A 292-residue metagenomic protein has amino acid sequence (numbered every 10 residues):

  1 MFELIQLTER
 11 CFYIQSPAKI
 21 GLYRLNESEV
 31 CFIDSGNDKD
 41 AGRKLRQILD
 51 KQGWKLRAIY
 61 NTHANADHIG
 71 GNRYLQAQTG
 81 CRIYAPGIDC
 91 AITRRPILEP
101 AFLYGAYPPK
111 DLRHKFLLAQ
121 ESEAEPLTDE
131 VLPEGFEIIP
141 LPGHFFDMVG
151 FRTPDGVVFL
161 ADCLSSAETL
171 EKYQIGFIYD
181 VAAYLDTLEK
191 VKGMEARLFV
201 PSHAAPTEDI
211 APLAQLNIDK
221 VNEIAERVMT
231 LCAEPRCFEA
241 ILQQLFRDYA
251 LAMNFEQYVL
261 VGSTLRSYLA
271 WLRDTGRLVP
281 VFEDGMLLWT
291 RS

Functional and structural regions predicted by a protein language model:
F2-Q52, G150-A161: Conserved beta-strand hairpin/beta-sheet module of binuclear metal-dependent hydrolase folds, prominently
R10, Y23, D34, L49 (+9 more regions): Divalent metal-coordination and catalytic microenvironments
F12, Y60, Y84, E125-L127 (+3 more regions): Hydrophobic/aromatic beta-strand patches that form the interior of the parallel beta-sheet core in alpha/beta enzyme
I14-Q15, L132, L141-F145: A short catalytic or substrate-binding loop motif that flags glycine-/basic-rich loops and adjacent residues that bind
E29, A41-R43, L49, G70 (+8 more regions): A structural signal for the main folded, soluble domain(s) of proteins
N37-K39, E137-A225: Metallo-beta-lactamase
D40-L132: Active-site HxH/HxHxD metal-binding segment of metal-dependent hydrolases
T230-S292: C-terminal regulatory/interaction regions
